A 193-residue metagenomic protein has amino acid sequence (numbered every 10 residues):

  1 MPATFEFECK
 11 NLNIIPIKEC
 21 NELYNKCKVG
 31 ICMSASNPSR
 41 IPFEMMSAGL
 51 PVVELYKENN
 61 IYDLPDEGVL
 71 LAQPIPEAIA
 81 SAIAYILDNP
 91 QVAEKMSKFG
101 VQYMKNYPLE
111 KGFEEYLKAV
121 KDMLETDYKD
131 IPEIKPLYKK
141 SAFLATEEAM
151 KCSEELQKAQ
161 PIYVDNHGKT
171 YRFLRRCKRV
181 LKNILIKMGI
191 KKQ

Functional and structural regions predicted by a protein language model:
M1-I17: Conserved catalytic-core segment of nucleotide-activated headgroup transferases in glycan assembly
N21, R40-S47, I61: Short alpha-helical segment that forms part of, or immediately flanks, the ligand-binding pocket in carbohydrate-active
E22-N37, L50: Acidic donor-binding loop of glycosyltransferase active sites
R40, P74, Y107: Residue-level signal for the nucleotide or nucleotide-sugar donor/cofactor binding architecture
P51-K57: Short hydrophobic beta-strand element within catalytic cores of glycosyltransferases and related nucleotide-activated
D66-P76, Y85-P90: Conserved acidic donor-binding segment of nucleotide-sugar-dependent glycosyltransferases
E77-D88, F113-K121: Two-component system phosphotransfer/interaction surface
V92-Q193: C-terminal amphipathic helix plus adjacent low-complexity, charged tail appended to glycosyltransferase catalytic
